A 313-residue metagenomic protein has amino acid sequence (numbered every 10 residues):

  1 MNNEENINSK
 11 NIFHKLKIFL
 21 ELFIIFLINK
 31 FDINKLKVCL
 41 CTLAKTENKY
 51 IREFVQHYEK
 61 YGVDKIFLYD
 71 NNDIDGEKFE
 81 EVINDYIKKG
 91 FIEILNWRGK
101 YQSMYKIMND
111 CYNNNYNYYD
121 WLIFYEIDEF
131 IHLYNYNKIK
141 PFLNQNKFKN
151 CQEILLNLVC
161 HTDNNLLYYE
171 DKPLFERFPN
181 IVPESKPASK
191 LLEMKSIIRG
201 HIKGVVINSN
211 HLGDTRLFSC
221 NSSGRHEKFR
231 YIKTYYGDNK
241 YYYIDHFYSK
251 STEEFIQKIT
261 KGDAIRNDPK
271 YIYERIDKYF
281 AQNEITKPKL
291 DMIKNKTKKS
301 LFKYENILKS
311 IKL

Functional and structural regions predicted by a protein language model:
N2-R52: N-proximal low-complexity "stem/linker" segments adjacent to membrane-targeting elements
Q56-K65: Short, acidic, metal-binding catalytic loop of nucleotide-sugar glycosyltransferases
D64-D73, L95-R98: Short beta-strand/loop segment that forms part of the nucleotide-sugar
F79-W121: Active-site-proximal specificity loops/subdomain of glycosyltransferases
M104-K106, L133-L313: Catalytic-site signature of metal-activated, phosphate-bearing donor transferases, centered on the GT-A/GT-A-like
Y119-F130: Short beta-strand-to-loop acidic/aromatic patch adjacent to the donor-nucleotide binding site
